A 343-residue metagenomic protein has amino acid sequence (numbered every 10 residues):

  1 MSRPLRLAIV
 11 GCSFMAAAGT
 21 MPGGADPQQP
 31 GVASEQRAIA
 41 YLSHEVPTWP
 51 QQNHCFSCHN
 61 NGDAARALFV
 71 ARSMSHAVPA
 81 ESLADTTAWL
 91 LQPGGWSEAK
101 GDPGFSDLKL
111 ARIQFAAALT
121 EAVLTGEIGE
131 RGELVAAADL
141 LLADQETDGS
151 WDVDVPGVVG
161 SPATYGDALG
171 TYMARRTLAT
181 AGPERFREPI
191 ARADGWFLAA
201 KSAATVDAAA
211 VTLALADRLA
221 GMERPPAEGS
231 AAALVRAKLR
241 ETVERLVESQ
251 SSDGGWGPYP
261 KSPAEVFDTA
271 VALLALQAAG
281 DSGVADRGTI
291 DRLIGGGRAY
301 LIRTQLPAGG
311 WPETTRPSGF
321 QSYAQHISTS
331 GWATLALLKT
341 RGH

Functional and structural regions predicted by a protein language model:
M1-P4: N-terminal secretory signal peptides that target proteins for export/translocation
A8-A18: Bacterial N-terminal signal peptides
A17-H343: Preference for long, amphipathic alpha-helical scaffolds in soluble/luminal domains and all-alpha bundles
